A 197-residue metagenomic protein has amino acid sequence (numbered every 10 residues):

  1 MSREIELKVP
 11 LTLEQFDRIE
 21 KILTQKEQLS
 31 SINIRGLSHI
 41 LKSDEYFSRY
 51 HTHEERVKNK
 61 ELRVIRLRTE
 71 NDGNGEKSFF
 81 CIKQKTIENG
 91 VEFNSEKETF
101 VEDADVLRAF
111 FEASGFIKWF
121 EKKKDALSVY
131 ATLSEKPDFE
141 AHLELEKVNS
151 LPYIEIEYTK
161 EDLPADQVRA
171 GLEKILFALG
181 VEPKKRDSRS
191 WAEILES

Functional and structural regions predicted by a protein language model:
M1-D138, E182, R186-S197: N-terminal strand-loop-strand beta-hairpin
L11-L13, Y158-P164: A generic structural motif
S31, T69, E157-T159, R169-E173: Domain-wide signal for the mature, well-folded portions of proteins, strongly enriched in nucleus-encoded organellar
T52-E55, H142-L143, E161-P164: C-terminal accessory/tail domains of diverse enzymes
N71-G73, P137, L143-L151: Short glycine/proline-enriched loop/turn "hinge" motifs that connect secondary-structure elements and lie
C81-K85, V148-Y153: Residues forming anionic-ligand binding surfaces in small-molecule and nucleic-acid pockets of primarily soluble enzymes
Y130, S150-E161, I175-F177: Extended, acidic-biased charged interface segments
E161-E193: Mixed-charge, glycine-accented linear interaction segment located at domain edges/termini
